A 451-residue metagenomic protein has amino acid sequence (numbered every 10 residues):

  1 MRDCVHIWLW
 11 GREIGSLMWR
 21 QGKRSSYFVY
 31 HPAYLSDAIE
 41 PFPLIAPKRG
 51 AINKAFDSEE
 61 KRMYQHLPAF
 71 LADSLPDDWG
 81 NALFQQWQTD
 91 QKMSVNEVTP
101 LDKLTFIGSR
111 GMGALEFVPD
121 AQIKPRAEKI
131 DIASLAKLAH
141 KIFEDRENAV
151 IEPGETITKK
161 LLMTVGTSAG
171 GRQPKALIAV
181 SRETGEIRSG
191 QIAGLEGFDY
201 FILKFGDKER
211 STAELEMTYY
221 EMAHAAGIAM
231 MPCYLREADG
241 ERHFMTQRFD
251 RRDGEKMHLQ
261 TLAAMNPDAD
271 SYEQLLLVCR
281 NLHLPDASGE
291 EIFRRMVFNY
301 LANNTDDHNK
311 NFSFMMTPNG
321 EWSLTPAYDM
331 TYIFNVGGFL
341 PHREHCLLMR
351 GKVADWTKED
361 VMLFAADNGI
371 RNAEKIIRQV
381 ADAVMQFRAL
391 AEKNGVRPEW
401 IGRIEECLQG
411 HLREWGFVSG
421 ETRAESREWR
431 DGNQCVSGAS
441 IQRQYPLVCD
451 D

Functional and structural regions predicted by a protein language model:
M1-N309, S313-A424, C435-G438, R443-D450: Phosphate/dinucleotide-binding and metal-coordinating scaffold of catalytic cores in nucleotide-dependent enzymes
